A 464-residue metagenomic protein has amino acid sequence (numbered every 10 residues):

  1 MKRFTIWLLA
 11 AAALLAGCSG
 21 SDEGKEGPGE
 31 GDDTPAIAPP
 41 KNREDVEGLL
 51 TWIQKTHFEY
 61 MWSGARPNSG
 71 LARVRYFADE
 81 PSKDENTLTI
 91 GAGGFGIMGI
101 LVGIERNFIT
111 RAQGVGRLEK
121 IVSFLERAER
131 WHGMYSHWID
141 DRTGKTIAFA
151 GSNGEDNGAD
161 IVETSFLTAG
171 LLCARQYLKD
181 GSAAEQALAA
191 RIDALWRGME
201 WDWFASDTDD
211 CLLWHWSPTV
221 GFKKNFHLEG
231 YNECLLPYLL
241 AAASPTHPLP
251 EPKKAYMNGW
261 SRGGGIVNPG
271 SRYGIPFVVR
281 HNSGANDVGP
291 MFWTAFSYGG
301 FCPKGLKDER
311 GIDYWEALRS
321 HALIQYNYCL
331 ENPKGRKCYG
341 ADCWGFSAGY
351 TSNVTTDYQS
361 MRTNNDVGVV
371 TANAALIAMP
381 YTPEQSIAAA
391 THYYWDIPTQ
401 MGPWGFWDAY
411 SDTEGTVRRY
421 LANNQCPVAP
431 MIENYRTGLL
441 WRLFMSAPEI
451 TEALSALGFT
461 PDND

Functional and structural regions predicted by a protein language model:
M1, A13-K41: Bacterial Sec-dependent N-terminal signal peptides
K2-L9: Sec-dependent signal peptide recognition, specifically the positively charged N-region followed immediately by
L8, E26-G29, A65, A169: A ubiquitous, low-specificity "background" feature that marks scattered single residues across proteins without
P35-D464: Ser/Thr/Asn(+Pro)-rich, low-complexity disordered segments
